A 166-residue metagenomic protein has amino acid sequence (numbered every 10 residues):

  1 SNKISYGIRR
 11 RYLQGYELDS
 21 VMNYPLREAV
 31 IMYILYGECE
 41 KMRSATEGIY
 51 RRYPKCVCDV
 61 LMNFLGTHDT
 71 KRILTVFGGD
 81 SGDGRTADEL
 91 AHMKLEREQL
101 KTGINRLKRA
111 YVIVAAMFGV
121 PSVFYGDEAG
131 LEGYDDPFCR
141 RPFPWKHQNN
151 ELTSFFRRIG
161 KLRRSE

Functional and structural regions predicted by a protein language model:
S1-L61, I113, G130-K161: Active-site-proximal helices and loops of the catalytic beta/alpha 8
Y12-D19, N63-L95, Y111-N150: Aromatic/acidic polysaccharide-binding cleft in carbohydrate-active enzymes
V21-E28, S81-T86, G103-R106, S154: A broad, low-specificity signal for short, low-complexity segments enriched in glycine/proline and polar/charged
C39-I49, D83-K108: Aromatic-anchored helix/helix-loop segment that forms the rim or "lid" of small-molecule/cofactor binding pockets
